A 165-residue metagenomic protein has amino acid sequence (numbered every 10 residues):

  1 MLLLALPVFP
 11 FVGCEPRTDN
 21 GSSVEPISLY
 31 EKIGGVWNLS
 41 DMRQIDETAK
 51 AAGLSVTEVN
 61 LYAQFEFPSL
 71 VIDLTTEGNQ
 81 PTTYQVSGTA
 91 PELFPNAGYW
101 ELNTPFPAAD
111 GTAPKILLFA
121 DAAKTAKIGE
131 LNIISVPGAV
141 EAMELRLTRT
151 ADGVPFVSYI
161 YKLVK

Functional and structural regions predicted by a protein language model:
M1-P7: Sec-dependent N-terminal signal peptides
P10-G13: C-terminal motif of bacterial Sec signal peptides marking the signal peptidase cleavage site
E15-P95, P105-K165: Lipid interaction determinants
G98-E101: Short beta-strand-centered aromatic/proline hotspots
